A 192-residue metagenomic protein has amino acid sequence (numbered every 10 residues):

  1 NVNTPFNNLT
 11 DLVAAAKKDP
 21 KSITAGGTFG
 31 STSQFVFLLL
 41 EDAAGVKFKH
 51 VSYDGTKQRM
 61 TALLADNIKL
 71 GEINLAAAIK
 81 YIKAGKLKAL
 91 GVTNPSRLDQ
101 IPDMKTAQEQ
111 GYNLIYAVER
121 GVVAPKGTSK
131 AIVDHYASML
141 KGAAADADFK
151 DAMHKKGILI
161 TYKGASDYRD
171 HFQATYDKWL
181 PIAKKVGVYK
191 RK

Functional and structural regions predicted by a protein language model:
N1-Q58, K105, A117-A152: Hinge/capping helix and adjacent helix->loop/strand transition within the periplasmic-binding protein
N8, S52, D66-N67, N74 (+6 more regions): Conserved functional loop/turn residues at catalytic and ligand-binding sites
D19-I23, V46, L64-I73, K86-A89 (+1 more regions): Alpha-to-beta junction loops
L39-A43, K57-I68, A76-A84, F172: Short helices/loops that flank or line small-molecule/ion binding pockets
Y53, E72-N74, V92, K163: Short beta-strand and adjacent tight-turn residues that come in two discontinuous sequence segments and form the edges
A78-A147, A174-D177, R191: C-terminal lobe and pocket-closing loops of periplasmic/extracytoplasmic Venus-flytrap solute-binding proteins
D134, A145, F149-D170: Mature extracytoplasmic/periplasmic domains
G164-K192: Extracellular/periplasmic bilobal clamshell ligand-binding domains
